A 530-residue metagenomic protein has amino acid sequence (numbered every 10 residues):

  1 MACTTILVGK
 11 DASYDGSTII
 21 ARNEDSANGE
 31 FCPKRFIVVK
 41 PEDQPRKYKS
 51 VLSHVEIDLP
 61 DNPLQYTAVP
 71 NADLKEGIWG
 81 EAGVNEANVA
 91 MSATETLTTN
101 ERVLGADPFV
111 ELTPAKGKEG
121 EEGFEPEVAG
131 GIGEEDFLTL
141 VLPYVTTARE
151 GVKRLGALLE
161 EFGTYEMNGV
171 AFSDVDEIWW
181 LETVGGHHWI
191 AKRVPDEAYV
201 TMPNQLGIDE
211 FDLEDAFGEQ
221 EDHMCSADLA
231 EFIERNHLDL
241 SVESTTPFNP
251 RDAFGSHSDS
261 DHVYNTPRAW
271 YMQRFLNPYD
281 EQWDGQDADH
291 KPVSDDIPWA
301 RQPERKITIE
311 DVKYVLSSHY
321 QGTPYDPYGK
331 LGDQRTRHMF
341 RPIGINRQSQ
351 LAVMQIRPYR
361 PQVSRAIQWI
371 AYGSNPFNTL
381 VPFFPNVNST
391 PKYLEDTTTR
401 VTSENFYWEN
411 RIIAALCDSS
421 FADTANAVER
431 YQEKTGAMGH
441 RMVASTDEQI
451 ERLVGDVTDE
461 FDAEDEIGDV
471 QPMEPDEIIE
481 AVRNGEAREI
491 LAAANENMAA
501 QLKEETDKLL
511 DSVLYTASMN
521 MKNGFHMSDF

Functional and structural regions predicted by a protein language model:
A2-E134, R154-D289: A contiguous strand-loop segment
D15, S26-G29, F36-P45, D58 (+4 more regions): C-terminal/peripheral segments of proteins
L138-Y144: Short, well-ordered beta-strand elements within core beta-sheets of diverse protein domains
Y144-E150: Short, charged, surface-exposed loops that flank catalytic or proteolytic processing sites
G151-E160, V312-L316: Short, well-structured alpha-helical segments that form the helix of a local strand-helix-strand
E231-S364: Glycine-rich, aromatic-lined ligand/substrate-binding cores of catalytic and carbohydrate-binding domains
Y325-A463: Substrate-recognition/cap regions that form aromatic- and gly/pro-loop-enriched pockets for small-molecule ligands
G436-F530: Histidine-centered catalytic/metal-binding microenvironments
